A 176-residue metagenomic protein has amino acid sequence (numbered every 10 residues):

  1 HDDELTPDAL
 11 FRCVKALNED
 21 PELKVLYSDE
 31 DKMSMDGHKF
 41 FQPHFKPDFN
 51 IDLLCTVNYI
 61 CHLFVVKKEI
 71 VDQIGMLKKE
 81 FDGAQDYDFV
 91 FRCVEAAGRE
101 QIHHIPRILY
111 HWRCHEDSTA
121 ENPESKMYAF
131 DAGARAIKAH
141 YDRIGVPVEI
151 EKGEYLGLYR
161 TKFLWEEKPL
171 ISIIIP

Functional and structural regions predicted by a protein language model:
H1, E30, L77-K79, Q85: Short acidic donor-binding/metal-coordinating loop in glycosyltransferase active sites
E4-F41, E69, C114-H115: Conserved donor NDP-sugar-binding/catalytic core segment of glycosyltransferases
A9, C13, L26, Q85-A96 (+1 more regions): Structural preference for long, well-ordered alpha-helical segments in enzyme cores
L26-D29, H104-P106, I175: Short beta-strand segments
K39-I70, F81-D82: A recurrent flexible, glycine/aromatic-enriched loop bordering the glycosyltransferase active site that acts as
I70-Q73, E80-I108: A short, conserved alpha-helix in the catalytic core of glycosyltransferases
H103-E124, G153-Y159: Active-site donor/metal-binding and catalytic loop motifs of nucleotide-sugar-dependent glycosylation enzymes
K126-M127, K138-P176: N-proximal low-complexity "stem/linker" segments adjacent to membrane-targeting elements
